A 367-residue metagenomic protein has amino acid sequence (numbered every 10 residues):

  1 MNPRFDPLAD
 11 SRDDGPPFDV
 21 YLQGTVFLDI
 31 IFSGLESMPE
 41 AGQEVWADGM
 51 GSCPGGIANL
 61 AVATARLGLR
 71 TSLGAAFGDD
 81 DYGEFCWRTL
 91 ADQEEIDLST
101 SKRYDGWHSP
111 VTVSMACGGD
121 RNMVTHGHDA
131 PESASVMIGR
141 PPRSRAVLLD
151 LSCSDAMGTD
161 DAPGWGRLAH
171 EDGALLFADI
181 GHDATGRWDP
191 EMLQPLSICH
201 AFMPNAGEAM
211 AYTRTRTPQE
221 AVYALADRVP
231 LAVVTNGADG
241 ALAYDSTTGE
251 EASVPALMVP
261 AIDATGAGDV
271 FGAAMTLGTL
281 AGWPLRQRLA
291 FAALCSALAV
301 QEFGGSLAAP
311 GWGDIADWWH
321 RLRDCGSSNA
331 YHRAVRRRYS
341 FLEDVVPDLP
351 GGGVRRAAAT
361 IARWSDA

Functional and structural regions predicted by a protein language model:
M1-A76, E84-F85, V335-A367: Glycine-rich phosphate/adenosyl-contacting loop at the front of the ribokinase-like
N2-V20, P218-A367: Conserved phosphate-binding/catalytic region of the ribokinase-like
L8, G164-L175, G181-S253, A357: Conserved phosphate/ATP/ADP-binding segment of small-molecule kinases
Y21-Q23, A146-D150, F177, M203 (+1 more regions): Structural motif
T71, L98, L176-F177, A232: Hydrophobic beta-strand scaffold residues
D81-E94, S114: Active-site-proximal loop->helix
T89-G106: A glycine-rich helix N-cap at a beta->alpha junction
R103, T112-A156: Conserved phosphate-binding/catalytic loop of the ribokinase/pfkB sugar-kinase fold
